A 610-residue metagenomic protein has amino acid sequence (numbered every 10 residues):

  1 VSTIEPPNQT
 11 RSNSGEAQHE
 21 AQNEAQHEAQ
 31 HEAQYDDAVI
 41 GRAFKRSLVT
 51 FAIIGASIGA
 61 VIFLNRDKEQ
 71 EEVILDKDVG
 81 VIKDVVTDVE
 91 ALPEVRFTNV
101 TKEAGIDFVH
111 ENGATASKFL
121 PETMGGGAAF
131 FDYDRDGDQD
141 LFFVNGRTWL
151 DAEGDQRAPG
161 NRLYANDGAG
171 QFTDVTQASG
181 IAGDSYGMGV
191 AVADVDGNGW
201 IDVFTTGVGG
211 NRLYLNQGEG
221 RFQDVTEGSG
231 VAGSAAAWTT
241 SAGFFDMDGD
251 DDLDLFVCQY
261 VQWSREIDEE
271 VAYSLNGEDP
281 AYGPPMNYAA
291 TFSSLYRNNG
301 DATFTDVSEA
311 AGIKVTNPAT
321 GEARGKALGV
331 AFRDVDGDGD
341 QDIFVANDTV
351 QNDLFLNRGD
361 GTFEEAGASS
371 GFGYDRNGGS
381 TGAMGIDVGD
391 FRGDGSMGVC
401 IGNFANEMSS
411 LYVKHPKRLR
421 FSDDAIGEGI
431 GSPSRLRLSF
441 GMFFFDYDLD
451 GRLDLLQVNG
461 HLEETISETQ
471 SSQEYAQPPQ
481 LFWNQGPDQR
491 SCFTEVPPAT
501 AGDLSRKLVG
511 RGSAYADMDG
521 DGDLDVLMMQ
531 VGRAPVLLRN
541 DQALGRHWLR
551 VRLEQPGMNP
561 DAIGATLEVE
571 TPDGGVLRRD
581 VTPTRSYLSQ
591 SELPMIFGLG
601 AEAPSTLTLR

Functional and structural regions predicted by a protein language model:
T3-I4, E32-T50, A56-E69, P93-V95 (+5 more regions): Gly/Ser/Thr/Pro-enriched helix-cap/hinge segments flanking short amphipathic alpha-helices
N65-V89: Ser/Thr/Pro/Gly-rich low-complexity linker/stalk segments immediately outside membranes or between
E72-L75, V144-A158, Q259-Y288, Q457-E474: Short, conserved, GDST-rich strand-edge loop motifs in beta-rich repeat architectures
I106-G127, S179-A191, G230-G243, Y288-A289 (+8 more regions): Repeat-based blade/solenoid architectures
G125-R135, A165, Y186-I201, L213-L215 (+8 more regions): Beta-propeller blade termini
D138-N145, N198-G207, L253-Q259, D338 (+5 more regions): Hydrophobic beta-strand segments that make up the repeating blades of beta-propeller and related beta-repeat
N161-D167, T291-N298, L356, V413-K414 (+1 more regions): Beta-propeller blade signature
V175-V195, T206-M247, V257-M286, A290-F292 (+1 more regions): Asp-box/WD-like beta-propeller blade repeats and closely related beta-sheet repeat scaffolds
